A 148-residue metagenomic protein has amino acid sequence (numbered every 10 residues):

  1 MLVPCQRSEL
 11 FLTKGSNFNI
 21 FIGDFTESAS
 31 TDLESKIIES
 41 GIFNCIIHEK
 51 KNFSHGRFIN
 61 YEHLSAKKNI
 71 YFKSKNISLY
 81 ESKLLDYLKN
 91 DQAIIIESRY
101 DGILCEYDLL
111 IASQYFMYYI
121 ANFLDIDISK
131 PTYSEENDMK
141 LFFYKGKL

Functional and structural regions predicted by a protein language model:
M1-L148: A SIS-like phosphosugar-recognition module
